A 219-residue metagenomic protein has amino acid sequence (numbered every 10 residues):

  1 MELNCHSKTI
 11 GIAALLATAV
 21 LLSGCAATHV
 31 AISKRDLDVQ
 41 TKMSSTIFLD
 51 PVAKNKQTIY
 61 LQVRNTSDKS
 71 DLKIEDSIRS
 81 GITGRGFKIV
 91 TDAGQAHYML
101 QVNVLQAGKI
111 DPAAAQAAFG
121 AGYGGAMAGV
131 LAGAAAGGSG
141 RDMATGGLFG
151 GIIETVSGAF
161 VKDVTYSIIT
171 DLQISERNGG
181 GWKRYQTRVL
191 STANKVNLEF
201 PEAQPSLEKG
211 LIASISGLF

Functional and structural regions predicted by a protein language model:
M1-C25: Sec-dependent bacterial lipoprotein signal peptides
H6-S7, E75, A159-V161: Intrinsically disordered, low-complexity segments enriched in polar/charged residues with Gly/Pro, especially when
L15, P51, V90-D92, K162: Generic marker of residues within folded, mature protein domains
C25-F87, G94-Q95, Q101-G120, Q186-L190 (+2 more regions): A structural "domain/chain start" motif
D68-D76, M143, G147, L198-K209: Soluble non-cytosolic domains of exported or imported proteins
V90-Q95, V130-G137, P201-P205, F219: Short C-terminal domain-edge/linker segments immediately following a structured domain
N103-G180: Surface-exposed short loop/turn segments
I152-I169, R177-L218: Short secondary-structure boundary motifs at beta->alpha junctions and helix caps
